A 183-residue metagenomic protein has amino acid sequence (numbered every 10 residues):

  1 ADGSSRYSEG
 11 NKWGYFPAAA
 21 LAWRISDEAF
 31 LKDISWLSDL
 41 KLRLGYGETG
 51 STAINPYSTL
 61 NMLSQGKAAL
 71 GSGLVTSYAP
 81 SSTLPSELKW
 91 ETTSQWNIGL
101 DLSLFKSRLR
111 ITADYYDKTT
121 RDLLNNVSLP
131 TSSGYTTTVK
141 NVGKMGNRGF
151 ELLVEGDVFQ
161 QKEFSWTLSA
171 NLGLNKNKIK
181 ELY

Functional and structural regions predicted by a protein language model:
A1-Y183: Extracellular/periplasmic, surface-exposed regions of secreted and cell-surface proteins
